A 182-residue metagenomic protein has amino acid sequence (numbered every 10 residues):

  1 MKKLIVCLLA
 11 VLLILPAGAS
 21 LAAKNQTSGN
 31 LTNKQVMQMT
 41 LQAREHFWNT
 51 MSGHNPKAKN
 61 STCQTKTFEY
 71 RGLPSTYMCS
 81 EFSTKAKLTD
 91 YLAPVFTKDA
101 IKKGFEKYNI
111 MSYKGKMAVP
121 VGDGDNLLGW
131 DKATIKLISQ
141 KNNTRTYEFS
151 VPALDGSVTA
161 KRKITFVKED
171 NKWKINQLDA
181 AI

Functional and structural regions predicted by a protein language model:
M1-L4, L8: Positively charged n-region of N-terminal signal peptides that target proteins for export
C7, A23-T27, D179-I182: Short acidic DE-rich linear segments
L8-P16: Bacterial N-terminal signal peptides
L15-G29: Sec-dependent signal peptide cleavage junction
A22, T146-D155, A160-K161, N176: Terminal targeting/leader modules
G29-M117: Core segments of small alpha/beta cavity-forming domains
N109-D155: Surface-exposed, charged secondary-structure patches
T159-I182: Short beta-strand edge/turn micro-motifs at domain boundaries
